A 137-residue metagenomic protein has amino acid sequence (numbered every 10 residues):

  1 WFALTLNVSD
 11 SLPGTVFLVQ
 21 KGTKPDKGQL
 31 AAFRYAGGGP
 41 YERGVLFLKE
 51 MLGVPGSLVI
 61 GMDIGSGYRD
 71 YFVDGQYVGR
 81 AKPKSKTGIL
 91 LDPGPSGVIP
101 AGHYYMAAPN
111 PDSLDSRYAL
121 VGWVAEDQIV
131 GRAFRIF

Functional and structural regions predicted by a protein language model:
W1-F137: Soluble "head" domains of membrane/secretory-pathway proteins
